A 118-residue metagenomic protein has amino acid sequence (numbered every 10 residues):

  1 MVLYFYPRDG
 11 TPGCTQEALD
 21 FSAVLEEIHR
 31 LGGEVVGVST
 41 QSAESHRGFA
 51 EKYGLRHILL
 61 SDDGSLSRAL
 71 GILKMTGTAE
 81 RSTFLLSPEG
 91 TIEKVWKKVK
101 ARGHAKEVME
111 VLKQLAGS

Functional and structural regions predicted by a protein language model:
M1-S118: Chalcogenol-based redox active-site neighborhoods
